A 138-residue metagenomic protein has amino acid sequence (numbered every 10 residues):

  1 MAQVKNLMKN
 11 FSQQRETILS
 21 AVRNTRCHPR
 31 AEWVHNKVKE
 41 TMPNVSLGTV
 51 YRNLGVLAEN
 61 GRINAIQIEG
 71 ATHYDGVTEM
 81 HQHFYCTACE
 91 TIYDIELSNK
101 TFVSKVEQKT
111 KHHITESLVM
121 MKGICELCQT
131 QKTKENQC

Functional and structural regions predicted by a protein language model:
M1-S20: Short alpha-helical segments that sit at the start of domains
S20-T25, K37: Short amphipathic alpha-helical elements of helix-turn-helix/winged-helix folds
R30-P43: DNA-recognition alpha helix
S46-L47: Short coil turns linking two alpha-helices in DNA-binding domains
V50-N60: Basic amphipathic alpha-helical segments that dock to polyanions
R62-N64, I68-C138: Non-DNA-binding regulatory cores of transcription-related proteins, predominantly C-terminal effector-binding
